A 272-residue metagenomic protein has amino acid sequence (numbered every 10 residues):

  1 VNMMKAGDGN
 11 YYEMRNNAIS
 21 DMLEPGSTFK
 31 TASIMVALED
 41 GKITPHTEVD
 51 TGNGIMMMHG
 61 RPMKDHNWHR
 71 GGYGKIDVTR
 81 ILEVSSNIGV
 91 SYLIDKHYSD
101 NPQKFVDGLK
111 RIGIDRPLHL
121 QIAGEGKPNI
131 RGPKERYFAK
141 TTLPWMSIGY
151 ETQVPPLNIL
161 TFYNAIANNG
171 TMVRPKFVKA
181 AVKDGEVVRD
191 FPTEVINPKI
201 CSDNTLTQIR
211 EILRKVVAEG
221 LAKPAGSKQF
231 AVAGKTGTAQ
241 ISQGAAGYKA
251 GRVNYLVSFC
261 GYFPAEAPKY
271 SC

Functional and structural regions predicted by a protein language model:
V1-G26, A32-S271: Beta-lactam-recognizing serine transpeptidase/beta-lactamase-like catalytic domain environment
